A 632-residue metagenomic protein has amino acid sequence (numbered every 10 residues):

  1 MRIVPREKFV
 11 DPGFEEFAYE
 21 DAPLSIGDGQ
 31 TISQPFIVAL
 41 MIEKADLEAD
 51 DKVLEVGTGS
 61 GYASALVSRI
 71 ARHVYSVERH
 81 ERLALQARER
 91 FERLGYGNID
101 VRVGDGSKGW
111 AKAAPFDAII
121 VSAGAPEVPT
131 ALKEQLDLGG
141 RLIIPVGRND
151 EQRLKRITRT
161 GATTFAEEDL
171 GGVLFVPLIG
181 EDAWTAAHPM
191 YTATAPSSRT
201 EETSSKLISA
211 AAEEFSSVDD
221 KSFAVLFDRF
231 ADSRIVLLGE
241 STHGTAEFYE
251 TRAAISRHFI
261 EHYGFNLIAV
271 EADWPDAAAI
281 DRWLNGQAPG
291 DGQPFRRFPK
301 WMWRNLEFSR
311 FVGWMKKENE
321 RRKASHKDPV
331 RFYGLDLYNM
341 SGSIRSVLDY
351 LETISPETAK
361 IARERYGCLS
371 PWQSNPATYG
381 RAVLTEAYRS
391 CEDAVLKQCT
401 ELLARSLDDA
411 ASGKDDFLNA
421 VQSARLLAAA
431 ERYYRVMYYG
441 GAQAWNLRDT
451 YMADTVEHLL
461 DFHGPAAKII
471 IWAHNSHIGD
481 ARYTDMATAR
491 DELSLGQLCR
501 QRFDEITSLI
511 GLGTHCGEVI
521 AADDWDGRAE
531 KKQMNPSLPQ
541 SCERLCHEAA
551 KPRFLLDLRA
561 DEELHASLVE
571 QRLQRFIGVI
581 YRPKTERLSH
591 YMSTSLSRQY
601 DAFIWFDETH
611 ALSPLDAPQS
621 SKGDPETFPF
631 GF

Functional and structural regions predicted by a protein language model:
R2-I70, L83-D100, G161-A183, A187: Class I SAM-dependent transferase core
R6-F9, R141, F175, I235 (+1 more regions): Generic structural signal for secondary-structure transition and capping sites
P12, A111-A114, A131, K155 (+3 more regions): Short, well-ordered secondary-structure micro-motifs
F36, A114, A131, E247-T251 (+1 more regions): Generic recognition of short, well-ordered alpha-helical segments
D46-A162: Conserved nucleotide-cofactor-binding alpha/beta core module
D100-R102, E168, Y333, I510: General small-molecule cofactor/ligand-binding pocket signal
L154-R156, A162-G171, P329-G334, S613: Short, well-ordered strand-loop elements centered on a beta-strand within folded domains, enriched for acidic residues
Y191-F632: Structured catalytic-domain cores with a bias toward divalent-metal coordination
